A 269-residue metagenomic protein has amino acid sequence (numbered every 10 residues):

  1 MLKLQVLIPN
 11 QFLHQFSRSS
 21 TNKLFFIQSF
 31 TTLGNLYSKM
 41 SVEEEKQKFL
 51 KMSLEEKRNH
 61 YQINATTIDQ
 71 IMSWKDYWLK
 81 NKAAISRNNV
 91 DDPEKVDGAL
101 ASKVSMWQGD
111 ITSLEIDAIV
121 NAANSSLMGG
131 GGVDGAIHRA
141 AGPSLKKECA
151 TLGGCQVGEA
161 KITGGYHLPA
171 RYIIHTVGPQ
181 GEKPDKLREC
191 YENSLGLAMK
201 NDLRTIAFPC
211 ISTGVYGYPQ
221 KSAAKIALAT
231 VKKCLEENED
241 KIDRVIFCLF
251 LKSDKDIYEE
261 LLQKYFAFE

Functional and structural regions predicted by a protein language model:
L2-E269: Macrodomain-like recognition of ADP-ribose-binding/processing modules
